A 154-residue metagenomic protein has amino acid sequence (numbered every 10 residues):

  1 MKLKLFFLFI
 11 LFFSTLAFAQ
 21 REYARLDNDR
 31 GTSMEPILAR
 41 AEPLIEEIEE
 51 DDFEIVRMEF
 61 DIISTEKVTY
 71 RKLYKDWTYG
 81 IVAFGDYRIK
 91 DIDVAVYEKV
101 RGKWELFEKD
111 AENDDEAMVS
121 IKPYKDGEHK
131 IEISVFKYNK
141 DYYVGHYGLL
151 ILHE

Functional and structural regions predicted by a protein language model:
M1-E22: Bacterial Sec-dependent N-terminal signal peptides
Q20-E49, K125-E154: C-terminal edge strands of extracellular/lumenal beta-sandwich accessory domains
D52-Y74, V119: Non-catalytic, beta-strand-enriched accessory regions in extracellular/secretory proteins and membrane protein
F60-D61, E108-N113: Short beta-strand segments within Ig-like beta-sandwich modules, predominantly Fibronectin type-III
V68-K72, W77-G85, K130-I133: Hydrophobic beta-strand segments within beta-rich accessory/binding domains
R71, N113-K125, F136: Beta-sandwich interaction modules
G85-I92, N139-D141: Extended, low-complexity, turn-rich repeat/linker tracts enriched in Gly/Pro/Ser/Thr and Asp/Glu that occur
R88-K103: Short, surface-exposed beta-strand/strand-loop-strand elements in extracellular ectodomains
